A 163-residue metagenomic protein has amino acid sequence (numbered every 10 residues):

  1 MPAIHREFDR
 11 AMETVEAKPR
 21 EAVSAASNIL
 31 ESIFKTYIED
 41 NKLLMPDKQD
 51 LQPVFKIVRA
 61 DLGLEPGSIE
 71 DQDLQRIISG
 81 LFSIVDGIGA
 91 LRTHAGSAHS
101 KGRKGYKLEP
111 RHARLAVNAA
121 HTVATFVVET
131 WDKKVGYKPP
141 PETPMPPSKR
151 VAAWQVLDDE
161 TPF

Functional and structural regions predicted by a protein language model:
M1-D86, T130-M145, D159, F163: Amphipathic alpha-helical interface elements
G80-G136: Charge-enriched, short contiguous segments at helix-coil
R111-H112, A116-A119, P147, V151 (+1 more regions): Intrinsically disordered, charged low-complexity linkers and terminal tails that flank or connect structured domains
